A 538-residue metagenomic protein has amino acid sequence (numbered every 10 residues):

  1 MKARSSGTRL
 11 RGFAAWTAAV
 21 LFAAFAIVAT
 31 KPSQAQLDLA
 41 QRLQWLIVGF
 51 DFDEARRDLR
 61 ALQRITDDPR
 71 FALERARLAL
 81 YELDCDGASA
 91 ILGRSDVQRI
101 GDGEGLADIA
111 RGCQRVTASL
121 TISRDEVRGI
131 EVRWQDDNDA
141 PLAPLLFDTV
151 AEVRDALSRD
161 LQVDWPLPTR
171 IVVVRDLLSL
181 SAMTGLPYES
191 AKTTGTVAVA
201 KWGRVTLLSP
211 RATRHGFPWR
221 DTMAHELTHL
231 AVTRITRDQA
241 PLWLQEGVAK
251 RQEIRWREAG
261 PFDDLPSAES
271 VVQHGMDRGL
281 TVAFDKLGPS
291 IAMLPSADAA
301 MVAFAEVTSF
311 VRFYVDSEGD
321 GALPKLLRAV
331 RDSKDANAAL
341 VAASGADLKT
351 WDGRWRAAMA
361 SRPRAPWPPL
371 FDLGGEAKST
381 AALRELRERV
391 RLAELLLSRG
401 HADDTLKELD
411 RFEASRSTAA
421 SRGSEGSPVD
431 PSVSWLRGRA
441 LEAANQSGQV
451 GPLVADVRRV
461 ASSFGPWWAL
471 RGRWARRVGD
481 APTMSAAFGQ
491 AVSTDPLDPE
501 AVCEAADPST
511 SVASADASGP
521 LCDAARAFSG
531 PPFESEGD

Functional and structural regions predicted by a protein language model:
M1-R9: N-terminal secretory signal peptides that target proteins for export/translocation
T17-F25: Bacterial N-terminal signal peptides
K31-A61, G87-R94, D298-M301, R328-D538: Beta/coil-rich, acidic/histidine-enriched accessory regions frequently appended to metallopeptidases
V48, R64, L80-Y81, G93-I100 (+10 more regions): Sec-exported extracytoplasmic/periplasmic mature domains
F52-D84, L167: N-terminal, post-signal-peptide region of Sec/Tat-exported proteins
L78, S95, A110-T117, L230 (+5 more regions): TPR/TPR-like alpha-solenoid repeats
L83-V127, E131: Long amphipathic alpha-helical scaffold segments
T121-L242, Q252-A259, V272-D285, P289-A297 (+4 more regions): Juxtacatalytic substrate-recognition/specificity segment
